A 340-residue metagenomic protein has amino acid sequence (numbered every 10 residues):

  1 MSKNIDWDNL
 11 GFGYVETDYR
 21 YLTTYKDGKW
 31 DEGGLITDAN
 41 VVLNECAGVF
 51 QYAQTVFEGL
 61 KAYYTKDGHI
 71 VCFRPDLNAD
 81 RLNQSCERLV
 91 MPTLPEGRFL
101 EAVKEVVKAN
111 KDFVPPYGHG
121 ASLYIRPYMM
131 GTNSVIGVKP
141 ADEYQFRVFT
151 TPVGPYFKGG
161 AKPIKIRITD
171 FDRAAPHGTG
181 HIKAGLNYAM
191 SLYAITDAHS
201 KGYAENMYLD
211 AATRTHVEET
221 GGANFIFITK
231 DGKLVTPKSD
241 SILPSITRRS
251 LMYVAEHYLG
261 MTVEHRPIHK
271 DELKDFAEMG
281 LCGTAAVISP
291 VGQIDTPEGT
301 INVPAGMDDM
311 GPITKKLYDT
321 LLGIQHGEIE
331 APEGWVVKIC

Functional and structural regions predicted by a protein language model:
M1-T37: Short, Gly/Pro- and small/polar-rich lid/capping loops
S2-G11, V15-T17, K158, A212 (+1 more regions): Conserved catalytic-core subdomain
D6, P75-N78, N83, L89-K201 (+1 more regions): Extended Lys/Arg-rich, glycine-bearing segments that form polyanion-binding/interaction patches within enzyme domains
Y14-Y25, G48, A161-L209, I313-C340: Active-site-adjacent loop/helix segments that line or gate small-molecule/cofactor pockets in enzymes
T24-W30, V56, Y63-G68, P75 (+5 more regions): Short acidic-glycine loop/turn motifs at beta-strand connectors
N44-K61, A285-S289: Conserved phosphate/anionic-ligand binding catalytic regions in large, soluble enzymes, centered on
E96-G97, F113-S122, N206-L209, M261-H269 (+1 more regions): Flexible, glycine/charged-enriched surface loops at secondary-structure junctions
